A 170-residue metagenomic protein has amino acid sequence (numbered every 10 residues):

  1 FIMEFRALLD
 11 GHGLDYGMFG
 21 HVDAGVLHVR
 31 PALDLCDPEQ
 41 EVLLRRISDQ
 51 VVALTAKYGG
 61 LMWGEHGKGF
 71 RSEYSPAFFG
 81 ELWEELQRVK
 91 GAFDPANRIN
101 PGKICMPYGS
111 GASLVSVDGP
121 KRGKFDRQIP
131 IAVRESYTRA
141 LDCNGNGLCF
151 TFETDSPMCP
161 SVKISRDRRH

Functional and structural regions predicted by a protein language model:
F1-L14, C36-E153: Phosphate/diphosphate-binding loops
F1-R6, F19-H21, R30: Accessory RNA-recognition modules of RNA-modification enzymes
L14-D15, G20-V22, I47, I164-H170: Terminal amphipathic helices with adjacent charged low-complexity linkers/tails
V22-H28, G67-S72: Short, conserved phosphate-binding/catalytic loop or strand-edge motifs used in phosphoryl-/nucleotidyl-transfer
V26, N144, K163: Active-site neighborhoods of metal-dependent hydrolases
V26-D37: Conserved PLP-binding active-site segment of the aspartate aminotransferase-like
F150-H170: Iron-sulfur (Fe-S) cluster-binding segments and ferredoxin-like electron-carrier domains, especially [2Fe-2S]
